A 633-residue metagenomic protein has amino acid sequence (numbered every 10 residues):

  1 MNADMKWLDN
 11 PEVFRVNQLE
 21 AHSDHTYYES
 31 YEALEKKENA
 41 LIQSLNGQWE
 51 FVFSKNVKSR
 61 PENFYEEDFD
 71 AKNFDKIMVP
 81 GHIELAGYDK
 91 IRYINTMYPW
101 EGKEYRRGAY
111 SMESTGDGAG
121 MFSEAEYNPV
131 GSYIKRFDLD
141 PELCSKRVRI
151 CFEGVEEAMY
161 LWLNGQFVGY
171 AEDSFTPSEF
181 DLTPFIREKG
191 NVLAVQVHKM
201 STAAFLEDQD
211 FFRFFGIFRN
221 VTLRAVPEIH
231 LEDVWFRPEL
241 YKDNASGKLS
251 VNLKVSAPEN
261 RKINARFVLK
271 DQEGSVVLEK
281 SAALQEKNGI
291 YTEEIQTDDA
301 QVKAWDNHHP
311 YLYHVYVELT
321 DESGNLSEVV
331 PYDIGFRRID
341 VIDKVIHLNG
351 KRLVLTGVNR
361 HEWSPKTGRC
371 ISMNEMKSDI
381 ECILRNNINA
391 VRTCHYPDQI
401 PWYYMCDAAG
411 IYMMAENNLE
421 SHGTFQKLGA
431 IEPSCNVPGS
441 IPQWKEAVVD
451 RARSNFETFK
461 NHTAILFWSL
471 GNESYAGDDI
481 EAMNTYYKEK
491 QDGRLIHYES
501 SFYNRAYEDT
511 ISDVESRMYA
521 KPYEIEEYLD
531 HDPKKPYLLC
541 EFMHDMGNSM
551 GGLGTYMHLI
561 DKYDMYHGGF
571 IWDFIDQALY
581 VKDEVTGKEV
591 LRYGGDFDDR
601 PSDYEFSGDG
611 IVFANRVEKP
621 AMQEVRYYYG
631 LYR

Functional and structural regions predicted by a protein language model:
M1-Y110, V192, Q196, M557 (+2 more regions): Accessory carbohydrate-binding/adhesion or oligomerization-edge regions at the termini of glycan-active proteins
A3-V16, A21, K36, E50-S54 (+6 more regions): Accessory beta-strand-rich segments of carbohydrate-active enzymes
K37-P61, M78, E84-A86, N128 (+4 more regions): Substrate-binding clefts and catalytic carboxylate motifs of secreted carbohydrate-active enzymes
G81-L139, L143-C151, E157-W162, G169 (+6 more regions): Active-site-adjacent substrate/metal-binding segments within catalytic domains of carbohydrate-active enzymes
L143-K146, I186-G190, D299-L312: Short glycine/proline/serine/threonine-rich loop/turn segments at secondary-structure transition edges
L161-L163, S246-L284, E293: Beta-strand-rich binding/interaction modules
E228-E259, E624-R633: Surface beta-strand/loop "capping" patches
E232-L240, G247-S250, I263, E328 (+4 more regions): Active-site region of glycoside hydrolase catalytic domains
